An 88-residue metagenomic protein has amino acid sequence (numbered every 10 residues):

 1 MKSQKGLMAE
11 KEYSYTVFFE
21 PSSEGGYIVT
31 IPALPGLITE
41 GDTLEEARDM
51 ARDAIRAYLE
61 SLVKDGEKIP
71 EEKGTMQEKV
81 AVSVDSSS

Functional and structural regions predicted by a protein language model:
M1-Y15, D49-S88: Short, charged, surface-exposed hinge/linker loops at domain edges that act as mobile lids or interdomain connectors
E10-K11, Y15-S23, G41: Short, positively charged
F19-L34: Short aromatic-glycine-(Arg/Gly/Cys) micro-motifs in beta-strand/loop hairpins
G26-I28, I38, S87: Intrinsically disordered, low-complexity acidic/polar segments
T30, R48-D49: Short, surface-exposed helix/turn micro-motifs that flank interaction/cofactor sites
P35-E45: A short, exposed loop/beta-hairpin motif centered on an aromatic-Gly-Thr core
